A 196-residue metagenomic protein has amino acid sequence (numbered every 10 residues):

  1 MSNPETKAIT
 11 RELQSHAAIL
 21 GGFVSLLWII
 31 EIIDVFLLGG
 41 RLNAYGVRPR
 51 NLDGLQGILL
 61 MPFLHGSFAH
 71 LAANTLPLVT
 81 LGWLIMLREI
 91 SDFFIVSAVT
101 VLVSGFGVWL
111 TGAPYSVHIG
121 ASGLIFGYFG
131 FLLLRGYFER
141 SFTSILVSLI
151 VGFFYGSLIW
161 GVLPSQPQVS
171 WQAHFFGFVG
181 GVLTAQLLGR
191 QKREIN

Functional and structural regions predicted by a protein language model:
S2-N196: A detector for small-residue-rich transmembrane helices and their helix-helix packing motifs
